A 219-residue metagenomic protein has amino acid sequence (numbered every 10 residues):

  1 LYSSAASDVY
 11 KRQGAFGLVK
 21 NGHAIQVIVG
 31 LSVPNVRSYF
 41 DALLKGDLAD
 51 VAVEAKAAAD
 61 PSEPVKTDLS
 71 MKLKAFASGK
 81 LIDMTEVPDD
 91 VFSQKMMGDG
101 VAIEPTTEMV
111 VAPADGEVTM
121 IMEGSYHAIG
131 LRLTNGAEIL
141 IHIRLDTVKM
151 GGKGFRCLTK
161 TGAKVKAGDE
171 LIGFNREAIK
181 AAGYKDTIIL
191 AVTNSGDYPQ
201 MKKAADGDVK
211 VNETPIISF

Functional and structural regions predicted by a protein language model:
L1-A6: Single conserved hydrophobic/aromatic residue that forms the stacking wall/gate of nucleotide- or nucleobase-binding
V9: Active-site loops and adjacent core secondary-structure elements that bind or stabilize anionic groups
R12-A15, N21-V33, Y39: Membrane-interface helix-loop-helix modules in multi-pass membrane proteins
G17-L18, L48: Secondary-structure boundary/capping signal
V19-K20, Y184: A structural signal for short secondary-structure junctions
L31-D68: Intrinsically disordered, low-complexity non-transmembrane regions of multi-pass membrane transporters
D60-F219: Contiguous, well-folded functional domains in the mature portion of proteins
